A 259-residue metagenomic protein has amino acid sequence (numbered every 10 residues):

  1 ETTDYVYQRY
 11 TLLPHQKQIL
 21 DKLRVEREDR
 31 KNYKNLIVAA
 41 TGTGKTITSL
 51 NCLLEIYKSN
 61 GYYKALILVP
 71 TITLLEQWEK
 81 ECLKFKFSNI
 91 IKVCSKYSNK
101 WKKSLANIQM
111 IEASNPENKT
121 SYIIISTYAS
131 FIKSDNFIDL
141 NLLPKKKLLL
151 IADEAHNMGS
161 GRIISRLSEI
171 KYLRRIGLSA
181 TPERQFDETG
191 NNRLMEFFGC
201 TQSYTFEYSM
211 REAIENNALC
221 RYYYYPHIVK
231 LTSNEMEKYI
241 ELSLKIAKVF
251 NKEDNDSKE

Functional and structural regions predicted by a protein language model:
E1-L173, T189, T205, K248-E259: SF2 helicase/translocase NTPase motor core, specifically the RecA-like lobe 1 inter-motif segment between Walker
H15, T41, L178, N216 (+1 more regions): Single, functionally critical "micro-switch" positions that shape active/binding sites and transmembrane helices
S49-N51, R184, Y224: Residue-level recognition of conserved structural "scaffold" positions that shape functional pockets and channels
I124-S126, G177, Y224-P226: Short hydrophobic-aromatic micro-motifs
A129, T181-P182, I228: Short, flexible active-site-adjacent loop segments at beta-strand->alpha-helix junctions, enriched in small/polar
S160-L219: Post-DEXD/H (motif II) to motif III coupling segment of the RecA-like Helicase ATP-binding lobe
Q202-E259: Conserved interdomain linker/interface between the two RecA-like ATPase lobes of SF2 helicase motors
